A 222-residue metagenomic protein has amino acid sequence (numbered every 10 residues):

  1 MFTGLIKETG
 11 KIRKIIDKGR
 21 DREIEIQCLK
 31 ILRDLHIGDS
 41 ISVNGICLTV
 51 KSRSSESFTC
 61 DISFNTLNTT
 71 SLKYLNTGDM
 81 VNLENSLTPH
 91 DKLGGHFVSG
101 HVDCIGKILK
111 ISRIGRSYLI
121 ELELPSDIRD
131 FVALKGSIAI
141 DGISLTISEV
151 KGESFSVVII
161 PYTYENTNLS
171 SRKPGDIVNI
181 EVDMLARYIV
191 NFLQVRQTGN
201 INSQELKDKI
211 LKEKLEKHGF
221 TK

Functional and structural regions predicted by a protein language model:
M1-K222: Conserved loop->alpha-helix
